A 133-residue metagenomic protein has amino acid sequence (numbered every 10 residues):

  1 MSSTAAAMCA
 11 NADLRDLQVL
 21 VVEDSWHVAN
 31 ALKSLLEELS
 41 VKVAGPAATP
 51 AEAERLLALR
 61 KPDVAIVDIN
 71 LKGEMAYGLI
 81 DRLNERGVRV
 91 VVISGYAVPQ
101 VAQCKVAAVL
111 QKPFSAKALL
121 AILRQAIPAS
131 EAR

Functional and structural regions predicted by a protein language model:
M1-Q18, A51, S115-R133: Non-catalytic signal-transmission and effector/linker regions of two-component phosphorelay proteins
E23: Conserved acidic carboxylate
W26-G45: Two-component/phosphorelay signaling modules centered on CheY-like receiver
P46-V64: Acidic, metal-coordinating helix/loop segments flanking the phosphotransfer/catalytic sites of two-component signaling
T49, M75-G78: Acidic catalytic/metal-coordinating carboxylates
D68: Active-site residues of response regulator receiver
I93-S94: Hydrophobic/aromatic residues positioned on beta-strands within the core alpha/beta folds
K112: A Lys-centered signature of the CheY-like receiver
